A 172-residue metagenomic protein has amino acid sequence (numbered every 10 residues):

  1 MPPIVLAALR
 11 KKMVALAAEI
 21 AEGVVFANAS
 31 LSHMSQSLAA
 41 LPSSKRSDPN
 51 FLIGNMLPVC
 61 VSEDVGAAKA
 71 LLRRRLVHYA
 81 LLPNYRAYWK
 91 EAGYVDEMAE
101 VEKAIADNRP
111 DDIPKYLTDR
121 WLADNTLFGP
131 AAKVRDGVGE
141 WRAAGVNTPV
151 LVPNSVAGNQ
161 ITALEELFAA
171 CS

Functional and structural regions predicted by a protein language model:
M1-S172: Active-site-adjacent structural elements that line small-molecule/cofactor binding pockets in enzymes
